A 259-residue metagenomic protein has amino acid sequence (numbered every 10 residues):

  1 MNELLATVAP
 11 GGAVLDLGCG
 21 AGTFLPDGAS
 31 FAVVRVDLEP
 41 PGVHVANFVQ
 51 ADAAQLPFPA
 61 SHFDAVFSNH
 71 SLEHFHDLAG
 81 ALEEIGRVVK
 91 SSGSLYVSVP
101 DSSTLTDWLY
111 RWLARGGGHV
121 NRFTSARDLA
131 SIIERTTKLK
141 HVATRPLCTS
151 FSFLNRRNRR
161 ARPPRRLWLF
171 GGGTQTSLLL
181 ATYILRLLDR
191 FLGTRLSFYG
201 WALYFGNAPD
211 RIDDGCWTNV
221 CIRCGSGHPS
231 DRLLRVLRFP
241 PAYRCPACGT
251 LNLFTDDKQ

Functional and structural regions predicted by a protein language model:
M1-P59, A65-S68, L82, F198-W201 (+1 more regions): Conserved N-terminal segment of class I S-adenosyl-L-methionine
A9, F75-H76, V89-S91: Helix-to-beta-strand junctions that scaffold the AdoMet/dcAdoMet cofactor pocket in Class I SAM-dependent enzymes
A13, S92-S94: Short glycine-centered segments of the SAM/dcSAM-binding site in methyltransferase folds
G22, S71, L147-T149: Flexible loop residues that form catalytic and substrate-binding hotspots at small-molecule/glycan-binding clefts
A54-Q55, E73, R87: Glycine-/small-residue-rich active-site loops that bind phosphorylated ligands and cofactors
S61-H62, S92: Short acidic capping loops at alpha-helix termini that bridge into adjacent secondary structure
A65-D77: A short SAM/SAH-binding and catalytic strip from SAM-dependent methyltransferases
H76-G80, E84, S94-Y243, T250: S-adenosyl-L-methionine-dependent methyltransferase catalytic module, highlighting the catalytic core
